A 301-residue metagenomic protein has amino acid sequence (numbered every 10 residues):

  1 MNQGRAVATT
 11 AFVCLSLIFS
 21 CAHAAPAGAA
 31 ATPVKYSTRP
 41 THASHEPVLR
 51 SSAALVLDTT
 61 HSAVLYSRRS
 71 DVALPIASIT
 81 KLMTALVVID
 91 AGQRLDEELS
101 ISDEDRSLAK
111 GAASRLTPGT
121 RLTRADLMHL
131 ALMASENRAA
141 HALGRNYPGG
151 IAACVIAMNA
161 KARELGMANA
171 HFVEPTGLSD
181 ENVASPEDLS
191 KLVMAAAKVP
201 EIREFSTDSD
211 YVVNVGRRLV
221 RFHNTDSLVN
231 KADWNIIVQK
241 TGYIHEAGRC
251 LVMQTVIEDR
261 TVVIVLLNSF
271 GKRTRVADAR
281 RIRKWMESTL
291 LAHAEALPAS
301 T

Functional and structural regions predicted by a protein language model:
M1-A53, T59, K284, S288-T301: N-terminal secretory targeting signals
N2, G111, T123, G150 (+2 more regions): Secondary-structure junction/capping motif
R5-V7, A11, L49, K110 (+3 more regions): Hydrophobic alpha-helical context, especially transmembrane and signal-peptide helices
A27-E187, K191-P200, I257: Active-site-adjacent loops and short helices of periplasmic peptidoglycan-processing enzymes
M167-H171, S179-T301: Domain-terminus/edge residues, biased toward the C-terminal soluble/receptor-binding domains of extracytoplasmic
